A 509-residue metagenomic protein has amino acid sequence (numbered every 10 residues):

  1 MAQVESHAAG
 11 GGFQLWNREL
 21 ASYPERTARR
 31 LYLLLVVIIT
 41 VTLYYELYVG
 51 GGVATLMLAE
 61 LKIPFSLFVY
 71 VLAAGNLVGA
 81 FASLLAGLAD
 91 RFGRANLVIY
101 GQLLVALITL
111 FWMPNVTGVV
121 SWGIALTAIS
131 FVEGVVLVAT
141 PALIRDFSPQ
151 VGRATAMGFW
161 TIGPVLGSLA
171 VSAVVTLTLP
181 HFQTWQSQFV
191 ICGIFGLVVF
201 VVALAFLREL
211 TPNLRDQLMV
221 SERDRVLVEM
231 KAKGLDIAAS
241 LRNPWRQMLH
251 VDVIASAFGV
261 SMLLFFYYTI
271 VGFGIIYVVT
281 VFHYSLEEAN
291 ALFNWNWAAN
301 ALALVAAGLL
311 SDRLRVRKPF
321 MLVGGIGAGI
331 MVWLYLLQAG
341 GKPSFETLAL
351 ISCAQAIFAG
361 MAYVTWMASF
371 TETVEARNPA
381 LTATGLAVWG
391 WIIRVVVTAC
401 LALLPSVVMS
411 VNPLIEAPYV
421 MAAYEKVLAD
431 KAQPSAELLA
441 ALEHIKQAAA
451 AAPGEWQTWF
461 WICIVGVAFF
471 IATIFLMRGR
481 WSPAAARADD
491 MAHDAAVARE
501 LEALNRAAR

Functional and structural regions predicted by a protein language model:
G50-A54, H250-W297, A301, Y363 (+2 more regions): Extracytoplasmic gate region of multi-pass secondary transporters
A80-V119: Conserved MFS/SLC helix-loop-helix module at the cytosolic interface between two early adjacent transmembrane helices
A82-G93, L304-V316: Helix-to-loop junctions at the C-terminal end of transmembrane segments in multipass secondary transporters
R91-Q102, D312-I326: Cytoplasmic membrane-interface "Motif A"-like loop-to-helix N-cap segments of 12-TM Major Facilitator Superfamily
L103-T117, I326-K342: C-terminal ends and interior cores of transmembrane alpha-helices in multi-pass membrane transporters/permeases
A125-G163: Cytoplasmic helix-loop-helix junction between adjacent transmembrane helices in 12-TM secondary transporters
W160-P212: Helix-loop-helix hairpin linking two adjacent transmembrane segments in secondary transporters
N378-P413: A late C-terminal transmembrane helix in Major Facilitator Superfamily
